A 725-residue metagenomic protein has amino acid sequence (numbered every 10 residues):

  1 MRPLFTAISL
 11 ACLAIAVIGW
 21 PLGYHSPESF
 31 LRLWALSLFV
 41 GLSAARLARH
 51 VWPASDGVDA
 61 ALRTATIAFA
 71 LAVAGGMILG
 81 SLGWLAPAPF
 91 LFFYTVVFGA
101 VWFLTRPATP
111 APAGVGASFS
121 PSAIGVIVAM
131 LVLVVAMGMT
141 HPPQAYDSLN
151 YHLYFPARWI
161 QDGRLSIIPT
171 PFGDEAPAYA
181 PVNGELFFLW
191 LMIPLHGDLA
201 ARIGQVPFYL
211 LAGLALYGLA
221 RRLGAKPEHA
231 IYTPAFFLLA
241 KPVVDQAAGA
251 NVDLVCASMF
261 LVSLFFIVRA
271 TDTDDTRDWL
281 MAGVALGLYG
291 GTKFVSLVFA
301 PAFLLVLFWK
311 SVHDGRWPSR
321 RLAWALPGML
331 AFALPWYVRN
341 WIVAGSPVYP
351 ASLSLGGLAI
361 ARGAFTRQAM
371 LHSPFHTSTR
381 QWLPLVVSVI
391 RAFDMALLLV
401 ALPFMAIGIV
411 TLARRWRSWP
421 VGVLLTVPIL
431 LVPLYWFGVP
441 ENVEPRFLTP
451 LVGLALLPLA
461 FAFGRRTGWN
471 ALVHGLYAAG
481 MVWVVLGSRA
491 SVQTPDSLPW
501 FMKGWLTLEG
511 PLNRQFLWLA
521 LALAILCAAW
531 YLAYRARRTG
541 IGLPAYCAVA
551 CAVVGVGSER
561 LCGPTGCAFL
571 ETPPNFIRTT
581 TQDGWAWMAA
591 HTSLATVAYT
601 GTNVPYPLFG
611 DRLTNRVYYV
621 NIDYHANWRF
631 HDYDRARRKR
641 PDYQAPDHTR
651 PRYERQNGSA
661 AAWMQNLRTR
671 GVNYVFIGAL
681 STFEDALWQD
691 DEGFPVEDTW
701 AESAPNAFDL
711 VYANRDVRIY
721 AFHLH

Functional and structural regions predicted by a protein language model:
M1-G114, L472-E509, R514-A528, L532 (+1 more regions): Membrane-embedded, hydrophobic transmembrane alpha-helices
S9-L13, V128-L131, I231-F237, V284 (+5 more regions): Transmembrane alpha-helix segments characteristic of polytopic inner-membrane glycan-assembly/cell-envelope
D56-T64, L199, L216-L239, S258 (+4 more regions): Transmembrane-helix signature of polytopic, membrane-embedded enzymes that assemble or transfer cell-envelope glycans
G114-P121, R221-H229, T273-D278, S311-W324 (+4 more regions): Membrane-interface helix-loop-helix junctions at transmembrane boundaries of multi-pass membrane enzymes, predominantly
P143-D147, H152, G173, R489-L517 (+2 more regions): Membrane-proximal, lumen/periplasm-facing interface regions of secretory-pathway glyco- and lipid-modifying enzymes
G213-Y217, F308, P384-V421, P428-V432 (+2 more regions): Hydrophobic, aromatic-rich transmembrane alpha-helices and their immediate juxtamembrane boundary segments
F299-L330, Y337, L457: Perimembrane helix-loop-helix junctions
R578-N627, N673-F683, Y720: Short periplasmic/luminal acceptor-recognition loop of GT-C membrane glycosyltransferases, typified by
